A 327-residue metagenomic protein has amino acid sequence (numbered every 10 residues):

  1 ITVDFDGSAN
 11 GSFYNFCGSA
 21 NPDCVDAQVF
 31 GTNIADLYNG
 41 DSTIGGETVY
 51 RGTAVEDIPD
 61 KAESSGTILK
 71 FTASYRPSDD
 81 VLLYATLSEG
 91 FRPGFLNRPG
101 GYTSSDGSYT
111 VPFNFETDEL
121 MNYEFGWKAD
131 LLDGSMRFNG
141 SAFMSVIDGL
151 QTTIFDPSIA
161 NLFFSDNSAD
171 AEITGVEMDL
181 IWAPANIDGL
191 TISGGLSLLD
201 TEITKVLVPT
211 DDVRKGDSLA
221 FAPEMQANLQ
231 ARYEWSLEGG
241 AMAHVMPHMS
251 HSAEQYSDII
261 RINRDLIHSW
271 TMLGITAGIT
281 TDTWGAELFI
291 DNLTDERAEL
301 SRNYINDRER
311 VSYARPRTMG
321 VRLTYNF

Functional and structural regions predicted by a protein language model:
I1-S78: Signature of Gram-negative outer-membrane beta-barrel scaffolds
I1-T2, L87-P93, G100, L131 (+8 more regions): Transmembrane beta-strands of outer-membrane beta-barrel pores
P59-T67, E116-E119, S168-T174, L219-Q226 (+2 more regions): Short sequence motifs at beta-strands and strand-loop junctions characteristic of Gram-negative outer-membrane
T67, Y75-D79, E119, A129-D133 (+8 more regions): Outer-membrane beta-barrel strand-turn architecture
T67-F71, V111, M121-F125, T174-M178 (+5 more regions): Hydrophobic, lipid-facing positions within transmembrane beta-strands of outer-membrane proteins
R76-P99, N114-V176, L180-A183, S197 (+1 more regions): Membrane-embedded beta-barrel scaffold of Gram-negative outer-membrane proteins
S135-V146, F164-I259, R322-N326: Gram-negative outer-membrane beta-barrel transporters
L207, M249-I260, G278-F327: C-terminal beta-signal and adjacent terminal beta-strands/loops of Gram-negative outer-membrane beta-barrel proteins
